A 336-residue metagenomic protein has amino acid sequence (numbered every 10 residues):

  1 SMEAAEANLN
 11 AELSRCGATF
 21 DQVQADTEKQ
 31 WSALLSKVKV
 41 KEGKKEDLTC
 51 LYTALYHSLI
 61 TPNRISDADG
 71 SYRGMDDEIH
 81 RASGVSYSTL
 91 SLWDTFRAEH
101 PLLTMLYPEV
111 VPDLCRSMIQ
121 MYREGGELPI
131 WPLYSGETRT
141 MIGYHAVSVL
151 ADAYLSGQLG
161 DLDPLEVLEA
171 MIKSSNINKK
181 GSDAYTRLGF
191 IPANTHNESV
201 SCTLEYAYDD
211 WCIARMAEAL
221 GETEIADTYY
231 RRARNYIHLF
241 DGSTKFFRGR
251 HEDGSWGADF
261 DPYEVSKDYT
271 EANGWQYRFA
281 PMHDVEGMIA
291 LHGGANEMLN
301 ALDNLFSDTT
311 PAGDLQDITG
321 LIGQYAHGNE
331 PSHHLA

Functional and structural regions predicted by a protein language model:
S1-S86, Q120, E127-I130, G160-K173: Acidic/polar, glycine-enriched structural segments that form the non-catalytic walls/loops of the carbohydrate-binding
Q30, L34, L114, D209-C212 (+1 more regions): Amphipathic, well-ordered alpha-helical segments in soluble domains
W31, M118, A233-Y236: Hydrophobic alpha-helical packing residues
K37-E42, R97-H100, L133-E137: Short alpha-helical segments and helix-capping/turn motifs at coil-helix boundaries
T49, S58, L133-Y154, Q158: N-terminal catalytic cores of secreted or lumenal carbohydrate-active enzymes
D69, L102, L114-M118: Glycine-rich, histidine-containing beta strand-loop boundary motifs that form or position
A82-E109, G143, V147, G157-A336: Active-site core of glycosidic bond-cleaving carbohydrate-active enzymes
P108-L128: Glycine-rich phosphate/pyrophosphate-binding loops and their adjacent beta-strand/loop elements at enzyme active sites
